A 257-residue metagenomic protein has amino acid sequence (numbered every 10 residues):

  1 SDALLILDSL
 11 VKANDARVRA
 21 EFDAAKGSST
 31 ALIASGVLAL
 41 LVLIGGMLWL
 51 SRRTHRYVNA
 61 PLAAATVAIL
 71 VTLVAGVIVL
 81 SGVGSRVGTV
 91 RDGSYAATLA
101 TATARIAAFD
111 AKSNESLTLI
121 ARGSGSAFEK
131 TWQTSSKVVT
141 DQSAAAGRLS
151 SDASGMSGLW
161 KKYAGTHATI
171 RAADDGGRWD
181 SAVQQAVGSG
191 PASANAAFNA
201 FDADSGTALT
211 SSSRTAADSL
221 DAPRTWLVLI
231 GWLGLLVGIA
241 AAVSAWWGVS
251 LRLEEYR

Functional and structural regions predicted by a protein language model:
S1-K26, A153-D202, L220: Polar/charged, Q/E/K-enriched amphipathic alpha-helical segments with strong coiled-coil propensity that act as
V11, T101, R105-L119, W160-D175 (+1 more regions): Regular secondary-structure segments
V18-I33, A216-G231: Membrane-interface helix-start motif
S28-T30, I69-A108, L227: Amphipathic alpha-helical segments and their boundaries
T30-V79, V83, G234-R257: Juxtamembrane interface at the cytosolic side of transmembrane helices
R86-G155: Membrane-proximal N-terminal soluble sensing/regulatory segments of transmembrane proteins
A107, F201, G238-A241: Small-residue hotspots
D204-S213: Short segments within alpha-helical structural elements
